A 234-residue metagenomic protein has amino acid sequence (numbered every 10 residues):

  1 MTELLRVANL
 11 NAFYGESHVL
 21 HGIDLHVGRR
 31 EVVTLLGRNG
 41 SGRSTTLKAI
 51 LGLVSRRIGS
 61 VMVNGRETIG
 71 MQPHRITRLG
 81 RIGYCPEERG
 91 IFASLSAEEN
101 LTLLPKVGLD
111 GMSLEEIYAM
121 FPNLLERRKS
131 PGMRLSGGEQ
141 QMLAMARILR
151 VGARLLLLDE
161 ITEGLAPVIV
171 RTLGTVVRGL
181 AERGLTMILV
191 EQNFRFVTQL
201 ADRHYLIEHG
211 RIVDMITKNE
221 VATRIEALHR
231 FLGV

Functional and structural regions predicted by a protein language model:
L36-R38: The feature captures the beta-strand-to-loop junction immediately N-terminal to the Walker
L51: Helix-to-loop junction immediately C-terminal to a conserved catalytic motif
G59-T68, R78-L79, D110-L114, A119: Conserved ABC transporter NBD signature motif
E88, A93-V107: Q-loop/switch helix immediately C-terminal to the Walker
P131-L135, E139: Conserved ABC ATPase signature
I148-L149: ABC ATPase C-loop
E160-I161: Walker B catalytic motif
